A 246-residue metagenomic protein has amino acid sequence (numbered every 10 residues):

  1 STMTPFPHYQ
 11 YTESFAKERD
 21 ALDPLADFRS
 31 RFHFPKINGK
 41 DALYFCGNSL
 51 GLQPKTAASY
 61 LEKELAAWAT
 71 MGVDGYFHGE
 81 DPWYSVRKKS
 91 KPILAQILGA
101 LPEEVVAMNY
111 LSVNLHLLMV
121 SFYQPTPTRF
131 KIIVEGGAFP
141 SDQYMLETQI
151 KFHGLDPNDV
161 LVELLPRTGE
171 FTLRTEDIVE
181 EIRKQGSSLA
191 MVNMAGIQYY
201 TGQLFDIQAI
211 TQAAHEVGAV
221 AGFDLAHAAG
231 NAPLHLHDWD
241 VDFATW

Functional and structural regions predicted by a protein language model:
T2-W246: Pyridoxal 5′-phosphate
